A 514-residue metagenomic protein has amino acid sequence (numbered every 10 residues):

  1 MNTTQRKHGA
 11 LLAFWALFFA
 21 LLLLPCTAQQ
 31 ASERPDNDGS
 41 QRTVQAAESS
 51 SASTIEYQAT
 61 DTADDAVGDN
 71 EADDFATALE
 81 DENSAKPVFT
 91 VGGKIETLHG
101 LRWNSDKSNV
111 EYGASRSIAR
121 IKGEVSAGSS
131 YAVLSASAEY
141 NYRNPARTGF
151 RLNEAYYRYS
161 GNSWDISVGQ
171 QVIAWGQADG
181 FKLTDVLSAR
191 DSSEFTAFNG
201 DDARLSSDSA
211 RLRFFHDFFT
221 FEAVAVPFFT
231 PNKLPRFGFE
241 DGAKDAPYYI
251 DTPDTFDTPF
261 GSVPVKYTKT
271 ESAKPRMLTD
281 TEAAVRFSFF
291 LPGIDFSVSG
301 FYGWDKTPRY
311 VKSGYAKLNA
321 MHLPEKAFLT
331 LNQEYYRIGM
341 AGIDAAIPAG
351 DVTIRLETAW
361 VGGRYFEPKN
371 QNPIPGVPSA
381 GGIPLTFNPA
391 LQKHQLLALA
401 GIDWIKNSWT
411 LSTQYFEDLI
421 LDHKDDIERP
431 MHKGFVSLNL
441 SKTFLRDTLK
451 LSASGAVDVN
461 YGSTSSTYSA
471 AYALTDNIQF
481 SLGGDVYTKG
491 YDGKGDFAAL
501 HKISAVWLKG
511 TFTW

Functional and structural regions predicted by a protein language model:
C26-N109, N199, D217-T220: N-terminal periplasmic/intermembrane-space "pro-region" immediately following the signal or transit peptide
I95-S105, Y131-Y142, F150-N153, T413-L419 (+3 more regions): Transmembrane beta-strand segments that form the barrel wall of outer-membrane beta-barrel proteins
E111-S117, T148-N153, N162, R204-D208 (+8 more regions): Residues that define the transmembrane beta-barrel architecture of outer-membrane proteins
A119-V125, E154-Y159, A210-F214, V285-F289 (+8 more regions): Residues on the lipid-exposed face of transmembrane beta-strands in outer-membrane beta-barrel proteins
E124-A243, P292, Y487-Y491: Outer membrane beta-barrel
S129-L134, W164-I166, F218-F221, G293-F296 (+4 more regions): Repeated loop/turn-to-beta-strand initiation elements of outer-membrane beta-barrel proteins
G303, A346-A456: Detector for outer-membrane/organellar transmembrane beta-barrel domains, recognizing the amphipathic beta-strand
L500-W514: Outer-membrane beta-barrel "beta-signal"
